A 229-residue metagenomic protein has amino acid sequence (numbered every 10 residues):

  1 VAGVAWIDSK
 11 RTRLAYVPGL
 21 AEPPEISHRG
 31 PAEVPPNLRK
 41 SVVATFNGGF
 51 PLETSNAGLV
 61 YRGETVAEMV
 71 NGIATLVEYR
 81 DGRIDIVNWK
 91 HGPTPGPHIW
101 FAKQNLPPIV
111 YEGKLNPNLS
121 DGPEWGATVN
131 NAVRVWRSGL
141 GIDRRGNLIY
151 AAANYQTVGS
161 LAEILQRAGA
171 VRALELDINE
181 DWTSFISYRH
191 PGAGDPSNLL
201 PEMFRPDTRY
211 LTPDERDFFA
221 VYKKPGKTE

Functional and structural regions predicted by a protein language model:
V1-A67: Zymogen propeptides
V1-G3, I73, L106, R134-G139 (+1 more regions): Short glycine-rich loop/turn motifs
A5, R13, T75-E78, L140: Broad, structure-driven detector of short, well-ordered beta-strand segments within folded domains
K10, G49-P51, D81, R145 (+2 more regions): Solvent-exposed coil/turn segments that connect beta secondary-structure elements in extracytoplasmic/periplasmic
L20-A21, K90-T94, A152-T157: Short, solvent-exposed aromatic-acidic interface loops
A32-P36, G63-A67, I73-T75, P97-H98 (+4 more regions): A generic local secondary-structure boundary/capping motif
V42, F46-L115, S120: Active-site-adjacent helix-turn-beta-strand microarchitecture at beta-sheet edges that either contains or buttresses
I86-V87, Y111-L115, W125-E229: Extended C-terminal subregions enriched in glycine
